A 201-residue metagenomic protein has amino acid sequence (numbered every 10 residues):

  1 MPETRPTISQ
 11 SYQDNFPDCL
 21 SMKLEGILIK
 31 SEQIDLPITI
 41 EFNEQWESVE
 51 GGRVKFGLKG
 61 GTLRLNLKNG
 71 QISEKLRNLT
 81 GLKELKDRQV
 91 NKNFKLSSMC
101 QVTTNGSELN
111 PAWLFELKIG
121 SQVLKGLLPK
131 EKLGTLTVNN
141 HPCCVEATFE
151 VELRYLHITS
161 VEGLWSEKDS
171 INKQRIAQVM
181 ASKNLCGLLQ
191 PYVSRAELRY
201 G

Functional and structural regions predicted by a protein language model:
M1-Q89, Q178, G187-G201: An N-terminally focused, membrane-permeabilizing/fusogenic/translocator signature enriched in pore-forming
R77-L79, K86-Y200: Membrane pore-forming effector domains from diverse proteins
